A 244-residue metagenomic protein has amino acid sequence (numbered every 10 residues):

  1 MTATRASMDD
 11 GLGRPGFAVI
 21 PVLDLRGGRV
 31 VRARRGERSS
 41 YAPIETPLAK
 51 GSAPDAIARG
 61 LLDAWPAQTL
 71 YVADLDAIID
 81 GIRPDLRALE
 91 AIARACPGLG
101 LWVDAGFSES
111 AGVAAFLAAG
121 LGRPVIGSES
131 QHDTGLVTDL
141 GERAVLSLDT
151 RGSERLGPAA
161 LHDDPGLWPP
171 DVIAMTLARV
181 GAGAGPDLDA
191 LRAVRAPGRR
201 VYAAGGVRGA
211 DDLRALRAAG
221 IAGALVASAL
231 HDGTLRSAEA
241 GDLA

Functional and structural regions predicted by a protein language model:
D9-G13, L62, L89-P97, L117 (+4 more regions): Surface-exposed amphipathic alpha-helices with a cationic face
A18-R26, L70-V72, L101-A105, P124-I126 (+4 more regions): Hydrophobic faces of well-ordered beta-strands that scaffold small-molecule active sites in alpha/beta enzyme cores
V22-P47, A111-G181: Conserved anion-binding
G51-Q68: A short, N-terminal amphipathic alpha-helix
T69-P84, A174-A182: Glycine-rich, proline-tolerant flexible connector loops at the mouths of alpha/beta enzymes
R83-E90, G157-D163, A184-R192: Charged helix-capping and loop-helix junction motifs
C96, G100-R123, D163-D164, L188-A224: Catalytic cores of alpha/beta
G135-L146, L213-A244: C-terminal helical cap(s) of enzyme catalytic domains, especially alpha/beta-barrels
